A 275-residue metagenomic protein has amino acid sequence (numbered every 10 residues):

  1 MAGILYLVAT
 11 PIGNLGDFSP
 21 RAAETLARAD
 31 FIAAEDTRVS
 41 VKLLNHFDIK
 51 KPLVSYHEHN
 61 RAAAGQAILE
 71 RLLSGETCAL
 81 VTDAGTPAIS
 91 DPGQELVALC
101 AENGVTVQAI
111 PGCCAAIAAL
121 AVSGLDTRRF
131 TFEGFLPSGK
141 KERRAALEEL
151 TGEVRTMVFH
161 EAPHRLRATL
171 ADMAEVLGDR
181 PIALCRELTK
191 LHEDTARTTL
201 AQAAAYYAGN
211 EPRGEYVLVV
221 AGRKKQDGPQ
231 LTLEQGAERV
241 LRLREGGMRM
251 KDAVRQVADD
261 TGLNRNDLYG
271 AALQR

Functional and structural regions predicted by a protein language model:
M1-E58: Glycine-rich, flexible N-terminal cofactor/catalytic loop recognition
A2, T77, T156, P163-R275: A contiguous loop/helix-start segment that scaffolds small-molecule binding in enzyme catalytic cores
I4-V8, S74-T82, F130, R155-F159 (+1 more regions): Generic beta-sheet signal
L26-I32, G104-Q108, T156-M157: Short active-site oxyanion
A34, V107-G112, F159, L184: General beta-strand structural signal in soluble alpha/beta enzymes
S55-A62, L136-K140: Conserved helicase motor
P92-Q94, M250: Glycine-centered tight-turn and secondary-structure capping sites
E95-E153: Class I SAM-dependent methyltransferase SAM-binding "motif I" and its flanking Rossmann-like core
